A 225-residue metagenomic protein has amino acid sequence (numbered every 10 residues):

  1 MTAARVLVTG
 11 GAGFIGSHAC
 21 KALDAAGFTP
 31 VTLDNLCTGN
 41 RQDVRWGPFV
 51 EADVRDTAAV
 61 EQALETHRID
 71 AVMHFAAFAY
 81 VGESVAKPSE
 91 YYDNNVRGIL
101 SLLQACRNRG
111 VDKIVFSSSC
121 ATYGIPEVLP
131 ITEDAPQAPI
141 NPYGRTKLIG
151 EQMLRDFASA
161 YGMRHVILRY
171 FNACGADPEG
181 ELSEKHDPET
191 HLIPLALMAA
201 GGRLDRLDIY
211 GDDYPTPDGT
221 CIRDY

Functional and structural regions predicted by a protein language model:
M1-A176: N-terminal Rossmann-like NAD(P)+-binding domain of SDR-like oxidoreductases, especially those catalyzing
R155-Y225: NAD(P)-dependent short-chain dehydrogenase/reductase
